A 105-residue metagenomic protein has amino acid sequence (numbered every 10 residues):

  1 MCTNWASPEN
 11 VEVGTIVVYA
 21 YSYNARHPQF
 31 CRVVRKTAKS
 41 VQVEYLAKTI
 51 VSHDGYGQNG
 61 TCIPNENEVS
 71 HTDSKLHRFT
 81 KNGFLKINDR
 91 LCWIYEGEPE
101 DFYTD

Functional and structural regions predicted by a protein language model:
M1-F30, S40-D105: Mixed-charge, low-complexity intrinsically disordered regions
